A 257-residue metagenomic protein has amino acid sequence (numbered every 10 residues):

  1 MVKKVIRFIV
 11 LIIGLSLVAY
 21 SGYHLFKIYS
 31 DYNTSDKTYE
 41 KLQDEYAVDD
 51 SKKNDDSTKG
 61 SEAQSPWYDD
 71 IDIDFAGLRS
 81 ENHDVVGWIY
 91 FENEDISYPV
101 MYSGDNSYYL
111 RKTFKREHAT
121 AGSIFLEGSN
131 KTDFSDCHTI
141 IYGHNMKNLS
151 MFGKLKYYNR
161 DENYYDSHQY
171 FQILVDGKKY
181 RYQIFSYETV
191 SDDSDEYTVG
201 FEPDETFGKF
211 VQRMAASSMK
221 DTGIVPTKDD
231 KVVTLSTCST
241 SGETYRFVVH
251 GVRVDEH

Functional and structural regions predicted by a protein language model:
M1-K4: N-terminal Lys/Arg-rich, disordered targeting/topogenic segments
R7-H24: Hydrophobic membrane-insertion alpha-helices, especially the h-region of bacterial N-terminal signal peptides
Y20-H257: Solvent-exposed, non-transmembrane regions of membrane-associated and secreted proteins
